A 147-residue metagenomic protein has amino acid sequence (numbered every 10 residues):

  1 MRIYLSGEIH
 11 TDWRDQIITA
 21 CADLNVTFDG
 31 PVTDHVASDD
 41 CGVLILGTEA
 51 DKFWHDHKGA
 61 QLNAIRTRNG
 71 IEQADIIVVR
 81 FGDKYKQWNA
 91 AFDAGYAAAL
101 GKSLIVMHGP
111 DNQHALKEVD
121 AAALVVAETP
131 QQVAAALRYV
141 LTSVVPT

Functional and structural regions predicted by a protein language model:
M1-T147: Conserved catalytic or regulatory cores that recognize and/or transform ribose-phosphate-containing ligands
